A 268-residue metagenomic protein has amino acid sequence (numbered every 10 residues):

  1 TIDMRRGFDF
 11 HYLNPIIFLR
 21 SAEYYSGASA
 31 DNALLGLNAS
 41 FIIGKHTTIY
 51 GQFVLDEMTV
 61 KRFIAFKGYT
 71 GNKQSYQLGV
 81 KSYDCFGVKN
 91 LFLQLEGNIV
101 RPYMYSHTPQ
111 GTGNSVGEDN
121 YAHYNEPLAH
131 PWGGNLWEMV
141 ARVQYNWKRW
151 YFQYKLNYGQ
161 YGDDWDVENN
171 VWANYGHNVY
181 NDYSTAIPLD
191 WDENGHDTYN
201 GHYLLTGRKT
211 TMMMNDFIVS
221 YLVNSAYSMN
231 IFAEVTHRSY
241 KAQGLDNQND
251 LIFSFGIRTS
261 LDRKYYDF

Functional and structural regions predicted by a protein language model:
T1-F268: Exposed, low-structure sequence patches enriched in small/polar residues
